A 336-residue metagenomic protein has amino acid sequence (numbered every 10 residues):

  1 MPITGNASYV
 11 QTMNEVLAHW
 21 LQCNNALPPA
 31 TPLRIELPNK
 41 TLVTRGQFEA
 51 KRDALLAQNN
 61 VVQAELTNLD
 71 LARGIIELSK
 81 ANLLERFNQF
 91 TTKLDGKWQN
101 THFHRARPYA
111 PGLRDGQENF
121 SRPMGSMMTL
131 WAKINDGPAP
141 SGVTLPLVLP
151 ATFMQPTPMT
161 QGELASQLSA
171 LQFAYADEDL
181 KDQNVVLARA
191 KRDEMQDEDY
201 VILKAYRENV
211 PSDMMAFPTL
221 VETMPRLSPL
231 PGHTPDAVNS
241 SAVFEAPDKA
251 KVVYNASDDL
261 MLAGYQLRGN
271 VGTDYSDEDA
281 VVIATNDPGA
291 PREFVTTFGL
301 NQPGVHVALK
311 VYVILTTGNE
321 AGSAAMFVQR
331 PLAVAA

Functional and structural regions predicted by a protein language model:
M1-A336: Basic/polar low-complexity intrinsically disordered segments
